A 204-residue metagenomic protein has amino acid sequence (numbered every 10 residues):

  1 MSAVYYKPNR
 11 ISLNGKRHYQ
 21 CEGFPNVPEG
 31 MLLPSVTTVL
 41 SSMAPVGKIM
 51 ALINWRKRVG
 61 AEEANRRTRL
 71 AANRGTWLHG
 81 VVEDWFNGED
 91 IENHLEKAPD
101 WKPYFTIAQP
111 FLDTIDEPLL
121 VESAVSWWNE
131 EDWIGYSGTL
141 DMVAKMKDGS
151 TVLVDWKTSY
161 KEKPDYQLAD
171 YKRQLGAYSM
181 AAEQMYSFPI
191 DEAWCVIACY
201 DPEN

Functional and structural regions predicted by a protein language model:
M1-S137: Metal-dependent nuclease catalytic cores that hydrolyze phosphodiester bonds in DNA/RNA, characterized by
L120-N204: Mg2+/Mn2+-dependent nuclease catalytic core
